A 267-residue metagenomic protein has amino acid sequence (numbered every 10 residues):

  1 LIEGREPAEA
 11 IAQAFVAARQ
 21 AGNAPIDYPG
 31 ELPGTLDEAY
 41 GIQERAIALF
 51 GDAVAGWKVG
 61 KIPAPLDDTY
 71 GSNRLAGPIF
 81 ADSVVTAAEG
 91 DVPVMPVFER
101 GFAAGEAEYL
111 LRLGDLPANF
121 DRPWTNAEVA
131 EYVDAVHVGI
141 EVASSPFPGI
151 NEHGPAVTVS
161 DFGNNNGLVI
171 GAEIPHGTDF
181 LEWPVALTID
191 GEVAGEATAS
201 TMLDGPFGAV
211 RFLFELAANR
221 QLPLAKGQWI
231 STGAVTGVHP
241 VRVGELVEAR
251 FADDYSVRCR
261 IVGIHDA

Functional and structural regions predicted by a protein language model:
I2-G205, N219, P240, L246 (+1 more regions): Catalytic-core "active-site belt" of small-molecule-metabolizing enzymes, emphasizing His/Asp/Glu-rich regions
I189-G191, T232, A252: Short strand-turn-strand beta-turns centered on an Asx-Gly dipeptide
D204-A209, D266-A267: Short, surface-exposed linear segments at secondary-structure transitions and domain or protein termini
V210-V238: A conserved acidic, glycine/proline-rich C-terminal tail/linker
W229-V243, D254, C259-A267: Glycine-rich phosphate/ribose-binding loops and adjacent secondary-structure elements that form binding surfaces
V247-F251: Carbohydrate-binding surfaces in secreted/extracellular proteins
